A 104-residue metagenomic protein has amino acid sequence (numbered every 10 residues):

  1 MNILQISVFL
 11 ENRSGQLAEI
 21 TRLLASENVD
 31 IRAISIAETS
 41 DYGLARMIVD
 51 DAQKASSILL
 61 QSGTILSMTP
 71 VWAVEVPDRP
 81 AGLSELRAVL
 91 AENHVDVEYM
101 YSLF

Functional and structural regions predicted by a protein language model:
M1-F104: A conserved regulatory-domain signal marking ACT and ACT-like small-molecule sensing domains and adjacent regulatory
